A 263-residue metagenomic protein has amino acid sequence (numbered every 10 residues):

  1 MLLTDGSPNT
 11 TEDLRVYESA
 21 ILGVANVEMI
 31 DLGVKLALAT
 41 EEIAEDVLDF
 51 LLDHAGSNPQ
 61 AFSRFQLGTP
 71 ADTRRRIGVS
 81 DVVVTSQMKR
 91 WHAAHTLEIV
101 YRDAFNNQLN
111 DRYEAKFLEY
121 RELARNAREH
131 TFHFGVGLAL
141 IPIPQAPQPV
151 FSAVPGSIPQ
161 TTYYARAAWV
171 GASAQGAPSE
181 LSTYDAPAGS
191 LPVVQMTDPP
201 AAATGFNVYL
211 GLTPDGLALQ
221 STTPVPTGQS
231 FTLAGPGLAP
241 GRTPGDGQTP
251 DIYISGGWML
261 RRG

Functional and structural regions predicted by a protein language model:
M1-T85, A153-G156, G257-G263: Conserved short "hinge" loops at termini or chain/domain junctions
L3-V34, E98-P147, I252-G263: Short loop/turn elements at secondary-structure junctions
I43-V47, H92-A93, V100, A104 (+1 more regions): Short alpha-helix boundary/capping elements
H54, S86-K89, N106, N110: Alpha-helix N-cap/helix-initiation sites
R76-R90, Q195-P200: Short, mixed-charge amphipathic alpha-helical segments
V83-V100, A203-N207: Elongated alpha-helical scaffolds
F132-G263: Disordered, low-complexity "stalk" and linker segments at domain junctions of extracellular and cell-surface proteins
